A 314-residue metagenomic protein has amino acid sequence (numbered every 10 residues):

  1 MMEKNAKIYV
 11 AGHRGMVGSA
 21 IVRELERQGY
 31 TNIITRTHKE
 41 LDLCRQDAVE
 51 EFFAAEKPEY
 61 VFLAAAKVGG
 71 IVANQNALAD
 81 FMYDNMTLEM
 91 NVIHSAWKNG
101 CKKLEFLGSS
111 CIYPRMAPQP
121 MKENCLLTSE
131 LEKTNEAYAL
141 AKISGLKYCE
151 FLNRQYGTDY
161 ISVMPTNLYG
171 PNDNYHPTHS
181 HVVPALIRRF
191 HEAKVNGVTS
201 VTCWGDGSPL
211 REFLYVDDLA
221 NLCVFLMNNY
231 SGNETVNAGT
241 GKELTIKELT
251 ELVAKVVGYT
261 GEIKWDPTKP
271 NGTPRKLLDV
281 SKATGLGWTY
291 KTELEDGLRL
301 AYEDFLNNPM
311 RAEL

Functional and structural regions predicted by a protein language model:
K4, M90-N135: Conserved Rossmann-fold NAD(P)-dependent oxidoreductase catalytic core, especially the SDR/UDP-sugar
A11-M16, A20-Q28, E192-L314: C-terminal substrate-binding subdomain of Rossmann-fold SDR/epimerase-dehydratase oxidoreductases
E26-E51: Adenosine-cofactor binding site in Rossmann-like domains, unifying the SAM/SAH pocket of S-adenosylmethionine-dependent
Q46-M86, S95-K98: NAD(P)H-binding glycine-rich loop region in Rossmannoid oxidoreductase-like domains and their noncatalytic homologs
G70-I71, F106-M121, A137-I143, Q155 (+1 more regions): Conserved catalytic-site region of short-chain dehydrogenase/reductase
M82, M86, T134-L146, H176-P184 (+2 more regions): Short-chain dehydrogenase/reductase
I112-P114, A137, I161-A185, P209-L210: Flexible, glycine-rich beta-alpha linker
K133-T166, A185-V195: Active-site Tyr-X1-5-Lys
